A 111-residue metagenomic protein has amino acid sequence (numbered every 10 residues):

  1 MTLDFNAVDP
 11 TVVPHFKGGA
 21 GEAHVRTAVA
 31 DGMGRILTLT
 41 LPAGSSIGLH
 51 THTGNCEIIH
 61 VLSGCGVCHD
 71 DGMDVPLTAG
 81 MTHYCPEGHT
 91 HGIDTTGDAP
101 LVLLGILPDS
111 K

Functional and structural regions predicted by a protein language model:
M1-R35, G48: A short, N-terminal "cap"/entry segment at the start of jelly-roll beta-barrel domains of the cupin/DSBH fold
L37-H52: Conserved short histidine dyad/triad with adjacent acidic residue
T38, I58, M73-V75: Short, surface-exposed secondary-structure edge patches
S46-I47, G64-H69: Short beta-strand segments in beta-sandwich/barrel cores
G54-G66: Glycine- and acidic-residue-biased ligand/ion/polar-headgroup-sensing regions
N55, E87-K111: Ligand-binding loop in jelly-roll beta-barrel domains
M73-E87: Short acidic-glycine-tyrosine-enriched beta hairpin
